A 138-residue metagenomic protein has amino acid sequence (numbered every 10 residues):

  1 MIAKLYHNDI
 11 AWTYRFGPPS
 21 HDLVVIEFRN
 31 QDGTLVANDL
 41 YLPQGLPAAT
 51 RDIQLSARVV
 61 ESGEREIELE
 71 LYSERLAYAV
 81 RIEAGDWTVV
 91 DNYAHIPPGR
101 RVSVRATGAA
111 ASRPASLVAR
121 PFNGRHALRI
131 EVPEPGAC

Functional and structural regions predicted by a protein language model:
M1-I53, T107-C138: Terminal connector regions
M1-L5, E64, G99: Solvent-exposed, conformationally flexible loop/turn segments
Y14, D91-I96: Beta-strand-rich interaction surfaces with strong enrichment in secreted/lumenal proteins
L35-V36, T88-N92: Surface-exposed loop/edge segments in extracytoplasmic proteins
G45-Y72: Surface beta-strand/loop "capping" patches
Y72-V89, P121-F122: Short acidic, flexible loop segments centered on an aromatic residue
N92, R100-V104: Short strand-edge motifs at loop-to-beta-strand transitions and within beta-strands of extracellular beta-rich domains
